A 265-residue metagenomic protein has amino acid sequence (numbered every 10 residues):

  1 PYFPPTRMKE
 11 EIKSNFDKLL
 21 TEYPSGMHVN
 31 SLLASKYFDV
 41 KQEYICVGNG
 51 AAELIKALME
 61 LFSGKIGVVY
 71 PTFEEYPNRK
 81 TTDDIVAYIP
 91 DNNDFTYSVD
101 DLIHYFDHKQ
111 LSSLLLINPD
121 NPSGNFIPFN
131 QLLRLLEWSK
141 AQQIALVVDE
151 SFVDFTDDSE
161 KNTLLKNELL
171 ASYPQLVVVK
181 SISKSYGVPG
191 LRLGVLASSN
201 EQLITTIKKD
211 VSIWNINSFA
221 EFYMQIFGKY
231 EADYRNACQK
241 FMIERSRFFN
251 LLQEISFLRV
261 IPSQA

Functional and structural regions predicted by a protein language model:
P1, A51, F73, N118-P122 (+2 more regions): Short glycine-rich anion-binding loops that position phosphate/pyrophosphate groups of nucleotides and phosphorylated
P1-G50: N-terminal small-domain helix-loop-helix segment of the aminotransferase-like
E11, G26, Q175-I261: PLP-dependent aminotransferase class I/II
H28, Q42-I66, G194: Conserved beta-loop-alpha segment that forms the PLP phosphate-binding cup at the N-terminus of a helix
I45, I66, I85, L146 (+2 more regions): Hydrophobic/aromatic residues located in beta-strands of well-ordered beta-sheets within soluble catalytic
E53, E60-L116: PLP-dependent aminotransferase-like
V86-I89, S113-D120, L146-E150, I261-S263: Short beta-strands and strand-loop turn motifs
Y97-D107, P122-S185: Active-site pre-lysine segment of PLP-dependent enzymes
